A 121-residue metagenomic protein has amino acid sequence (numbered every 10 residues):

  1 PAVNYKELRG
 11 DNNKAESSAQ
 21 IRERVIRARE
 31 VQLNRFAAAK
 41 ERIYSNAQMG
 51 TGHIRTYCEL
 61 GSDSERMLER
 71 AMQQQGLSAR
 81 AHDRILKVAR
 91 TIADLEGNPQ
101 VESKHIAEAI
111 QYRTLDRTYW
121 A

Functional and structural regions predicted by a protein language model:
P1-W120: Basic, amphipathic alpha-helical bundle interface domains used for macromolecular binding and assembly
